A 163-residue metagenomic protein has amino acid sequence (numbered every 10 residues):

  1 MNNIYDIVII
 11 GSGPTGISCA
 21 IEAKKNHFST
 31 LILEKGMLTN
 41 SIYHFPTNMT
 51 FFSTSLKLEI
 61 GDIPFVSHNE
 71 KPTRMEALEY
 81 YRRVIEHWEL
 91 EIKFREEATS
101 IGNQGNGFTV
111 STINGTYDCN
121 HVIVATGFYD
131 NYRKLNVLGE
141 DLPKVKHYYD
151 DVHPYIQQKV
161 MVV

Functional and structural regions predicted by a protein language model:
N2-Y5, I9-K35, Y148-V163: Rossmann-like dinucleotide/flavin-binding elements
A20-E22, Y43-H44, K134-L138: Short amphipathic alpha-helical segments
S29, E91-K93, K144: Conserved beta-strand segments of alpha/beta enzyme cores
S29, Y43-E79: Glycine-rich active-site loop/strand segments that organize a redox cofactor
M37-T39: Helix N-cap at the beta1-alpha1 junction of Rossmann-like dinucleotide-binding domains, i.e., the first residues
T73-N131: Feature captures the FAD/FMN-dependent oxidoreductase FAD-binding
G127-V163: Glycine-rich dinucleotide-binding loop and its adjacent helix/turn
